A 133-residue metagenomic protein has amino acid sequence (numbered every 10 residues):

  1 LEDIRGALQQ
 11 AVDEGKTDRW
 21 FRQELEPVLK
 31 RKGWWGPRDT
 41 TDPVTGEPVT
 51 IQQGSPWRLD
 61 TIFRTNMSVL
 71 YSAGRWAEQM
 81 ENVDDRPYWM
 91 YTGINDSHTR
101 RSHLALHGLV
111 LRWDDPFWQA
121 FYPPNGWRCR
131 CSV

Functional and structural regions predicted by a protein language model:
L1-G126: Domain-core detector
G126-S132: Histidine-centered divalent-metal-coordination microenvironment in nucleic-acid enzymes
